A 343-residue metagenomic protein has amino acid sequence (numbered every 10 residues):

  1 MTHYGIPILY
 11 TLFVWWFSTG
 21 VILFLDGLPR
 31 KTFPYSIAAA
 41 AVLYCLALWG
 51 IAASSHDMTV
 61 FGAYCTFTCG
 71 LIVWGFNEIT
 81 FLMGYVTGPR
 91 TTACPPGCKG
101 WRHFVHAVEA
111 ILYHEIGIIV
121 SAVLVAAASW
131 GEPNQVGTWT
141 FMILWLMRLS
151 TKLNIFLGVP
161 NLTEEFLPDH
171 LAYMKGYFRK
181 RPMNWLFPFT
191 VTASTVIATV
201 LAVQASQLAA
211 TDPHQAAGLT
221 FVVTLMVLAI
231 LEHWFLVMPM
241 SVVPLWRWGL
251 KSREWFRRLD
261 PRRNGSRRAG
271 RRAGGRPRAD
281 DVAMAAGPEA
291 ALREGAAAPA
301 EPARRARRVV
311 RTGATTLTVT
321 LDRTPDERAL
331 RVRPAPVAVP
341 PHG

Functional and structural regions predicted by a protein language model:
M1-W15: Hydrophobic transmembrane alpha-helical segments in integral membrane proteins
M1-Y4, G50-T68, L124-W139, A202-L219: Helix-coil boundary and interhelical linker segments in multi-pass alpha-helical membrane proteins
T19, P182-G287, L292, R304-T315: C-terminal transmembrane-bundle signature of multipass membrane proteins, characterized by strong activation on
G20, I72-G84, M142-P160, V223-P239: Transmembrane alpha-helical segments that form the membrane-embedded catalytic/substrate-channel core of multi-pass
A38-H56, V73-N77: A generic, lipid-embedded transmembrane alpha helix
Y64-H114: Intramembrane catalytic core of multi-pass membrane enzymes that act on lipidic substrates
V86-R102, N154-R179, V243-E254: Cytosolic, membrane-interface loops and tails of multi-pass inner-membrane proteins
E109-E165: Hydrophobic, aromatic-enriched interface-forming segments
